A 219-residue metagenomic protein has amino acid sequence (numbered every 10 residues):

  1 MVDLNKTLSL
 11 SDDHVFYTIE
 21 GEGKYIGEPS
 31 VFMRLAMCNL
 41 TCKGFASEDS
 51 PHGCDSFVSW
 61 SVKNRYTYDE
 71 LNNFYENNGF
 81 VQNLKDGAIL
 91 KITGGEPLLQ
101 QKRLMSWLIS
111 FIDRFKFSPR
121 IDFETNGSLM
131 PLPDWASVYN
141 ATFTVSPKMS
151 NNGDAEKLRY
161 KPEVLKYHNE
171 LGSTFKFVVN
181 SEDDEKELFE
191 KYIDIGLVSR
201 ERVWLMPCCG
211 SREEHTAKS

Functional and structural regions predicted by a protein language model:
V2-V15, E20, P29, L40 (+1 more regions): Conserved Radical SAM active-site core
K24-I26: A short catalytic or substrate-binding loop motif that flags glycine-/basic-rich loops and adjacent residues that bind
L35-N39: Aromatic-flanked redox-active Cys/Sec active sites in thiol-based oxidoreductases, especially the WC-centered
L98-S219: Conserved AdoMet/S-adenosylmethionine-binding subsite of the radical SAM
